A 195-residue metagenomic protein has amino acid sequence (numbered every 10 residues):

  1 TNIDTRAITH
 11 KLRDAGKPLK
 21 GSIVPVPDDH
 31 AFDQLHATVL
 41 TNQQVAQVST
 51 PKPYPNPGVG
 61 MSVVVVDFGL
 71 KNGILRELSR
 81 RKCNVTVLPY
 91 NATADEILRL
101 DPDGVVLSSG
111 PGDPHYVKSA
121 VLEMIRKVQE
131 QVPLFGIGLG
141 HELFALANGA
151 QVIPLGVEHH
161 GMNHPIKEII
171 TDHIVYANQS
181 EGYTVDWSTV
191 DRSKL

Functional and structural regions predicted by a protein language model:
T1-D95, R99-L100, G112: RNA-binding accessory domains that recognize and position tRNA/RNA substrates
L12, N148, T189: Short, flexible helix/strand-to-coil boundary loops that buttress conserved ligand/catalytic motifs in alpha/beta
N72, T184-W187: Active-site environment of divalent metal-dependent phosphoester hydrolases
R76, A177, T189: Short histidine-centered beta-strand/loop micro-motifs that create catalytic or ligand/metal-coordination sites
G104-Q179, T184: Cysteine-nucleophile active-site neighborhood
V190-L195: Short, intrinsically disordered, charge-balanced linker/junction segments flanking boundaries in proteins
